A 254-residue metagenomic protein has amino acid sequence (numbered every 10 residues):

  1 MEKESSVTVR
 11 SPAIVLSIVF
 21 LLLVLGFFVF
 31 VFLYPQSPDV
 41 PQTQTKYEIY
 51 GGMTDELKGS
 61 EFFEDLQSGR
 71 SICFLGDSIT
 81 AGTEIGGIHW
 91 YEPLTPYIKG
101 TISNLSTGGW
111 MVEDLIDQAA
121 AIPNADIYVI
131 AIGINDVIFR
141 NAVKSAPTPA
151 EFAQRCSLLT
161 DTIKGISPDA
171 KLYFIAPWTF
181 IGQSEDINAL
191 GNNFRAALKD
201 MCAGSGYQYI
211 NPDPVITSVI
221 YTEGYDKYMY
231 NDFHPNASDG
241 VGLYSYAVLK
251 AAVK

Functional and structural regions predicted by a protein language model:
M1-L75, T80-A81, P96, A252-V253: N-terminal secretory targeting modules
G59-L66, D114-N124, T160-G165: Short amphipathic alpha-helices and their capping/turn segments at secondary-structure boundaries
S71-C73, I79-Q154: Conserved SGNH/GDSL esterase-like catalytic core that processes O-acyl groups on lipids and polysaccharides
S106, A131, I175-P177, D213: A cross-family glycoside hydrolase active-site/sugar-binding cleft signature
N135, D161-N193: Active-site segments of SGNH/GDSL-like serine hydrolases that catalyze O-acetyl group transfer/hydrolysis on lipids
F152, C156, F194-R195: Aromatic/hydrophobic pocket-lining residues that form the small-molecule binding cavity in soluble enzyme cores
L159-Y173, A197-I210: A structural motif corresponding to the C-terminal end of an alpha-helix and its immediate exit/capping segment
T179-K254: Catalytic His-Asp segment of secreted/periplasmic serine-dependent ester chemistry enzymes
